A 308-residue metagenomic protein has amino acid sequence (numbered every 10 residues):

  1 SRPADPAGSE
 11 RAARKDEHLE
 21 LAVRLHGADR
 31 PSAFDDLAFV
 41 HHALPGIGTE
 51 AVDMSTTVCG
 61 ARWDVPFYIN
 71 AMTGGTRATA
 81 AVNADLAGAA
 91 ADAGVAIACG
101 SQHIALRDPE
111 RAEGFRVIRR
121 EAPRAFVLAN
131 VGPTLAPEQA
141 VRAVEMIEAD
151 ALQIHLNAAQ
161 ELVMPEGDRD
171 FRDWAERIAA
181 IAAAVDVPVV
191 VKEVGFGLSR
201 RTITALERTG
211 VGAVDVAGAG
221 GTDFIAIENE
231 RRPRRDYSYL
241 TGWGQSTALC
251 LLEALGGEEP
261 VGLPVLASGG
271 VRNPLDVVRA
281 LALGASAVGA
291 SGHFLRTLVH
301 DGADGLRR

Functional and structural regions predicted by a protein language model:
S1-C59, W63: An N-cap/entry alpha-helix motif that binds or orients negatively charged groups
V58-A105: Active-site cofactor/substrate anionic-group-binding motifs, chiefly glycine- and Lys/Arg-rich phosphate-binding loops
F67-N70, V95-G100, V127-V131, D150 (+5 more regions): Hydrophobic faces of well-ordered beta-strands that scaffold small-molecule active sites in alpha/beta enzyme cores
M72-G74, Q102-I104, N130-T134, H155-A159 (+4 more regions): Active-site beta-loop-alpha junctions enriched in small/polar residues
T79-A87, L135-E145, L198-R201, N273-P274: Short, acidic/polar
A91, V144-E145, E207, L281: Non-catalytic positions within long, well-ordered alpha-helices that form the structural scaffold/packing of enzyme
R120-Q139: A glycine-rich helix N-cap at a beta->alpha junction
R172-R307: Glycine-rich phosphate/ribose-binding loops and adjacent secondary-structure elements that form binding surfaces
